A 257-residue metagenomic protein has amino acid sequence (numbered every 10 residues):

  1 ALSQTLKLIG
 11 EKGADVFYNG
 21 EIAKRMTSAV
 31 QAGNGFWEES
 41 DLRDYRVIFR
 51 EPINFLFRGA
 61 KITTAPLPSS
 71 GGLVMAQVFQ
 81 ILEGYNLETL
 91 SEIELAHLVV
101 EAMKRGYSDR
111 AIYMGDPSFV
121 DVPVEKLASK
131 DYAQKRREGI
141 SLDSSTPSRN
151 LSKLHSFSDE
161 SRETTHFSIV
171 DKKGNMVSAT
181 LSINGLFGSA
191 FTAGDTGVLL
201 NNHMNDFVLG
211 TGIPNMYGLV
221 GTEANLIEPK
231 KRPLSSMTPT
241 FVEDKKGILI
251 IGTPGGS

Functional and structural regions predicted by a protein language model:
A1-P66: Long, well-ordered, tryptophan-enriched scaffold segments
F36-E38, M176-K245, L249: Active-site rim segments in enzyme catalytic domains, especially the processed small/beta chain of N-terminal
F49, S161-T164, L186, S235-M237: Short, small/polar residue-rich loop motifs at catalytic or cofactor-binding pockets
P52, S69, H155-E160, N225-L234: Short Gly/Pro-enriched turn/cap motifs at secondary-structure boundaries
T63-G72, T165-S168, A179-T192, T253-S257: Glycine-rich phosphate/pyrophosphate-binding beta-alpha loops
A65-E88, P229-S257: N-terminal accessory/precursor segments of enzymes
Y85-I183, D195-T196, T211-G212: Internal maturation/activation junctions in enzymes
